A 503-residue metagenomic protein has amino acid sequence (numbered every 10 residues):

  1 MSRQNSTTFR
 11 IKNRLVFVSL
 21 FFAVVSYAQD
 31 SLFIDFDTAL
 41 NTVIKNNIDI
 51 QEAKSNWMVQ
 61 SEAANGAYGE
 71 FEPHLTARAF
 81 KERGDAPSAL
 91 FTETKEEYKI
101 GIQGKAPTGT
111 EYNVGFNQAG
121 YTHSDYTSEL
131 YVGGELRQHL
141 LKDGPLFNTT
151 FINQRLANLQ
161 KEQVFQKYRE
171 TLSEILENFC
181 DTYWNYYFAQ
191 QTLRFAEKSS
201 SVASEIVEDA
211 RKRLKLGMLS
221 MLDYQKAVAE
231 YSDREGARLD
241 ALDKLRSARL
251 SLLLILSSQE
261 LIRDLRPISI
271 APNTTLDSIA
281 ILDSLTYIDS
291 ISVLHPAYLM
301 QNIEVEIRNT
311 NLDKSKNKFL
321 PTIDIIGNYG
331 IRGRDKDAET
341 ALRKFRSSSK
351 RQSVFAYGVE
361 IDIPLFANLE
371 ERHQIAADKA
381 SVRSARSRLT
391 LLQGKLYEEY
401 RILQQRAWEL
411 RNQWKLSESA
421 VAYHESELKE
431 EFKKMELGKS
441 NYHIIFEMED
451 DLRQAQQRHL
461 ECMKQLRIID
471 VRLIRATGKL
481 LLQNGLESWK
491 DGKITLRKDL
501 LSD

Functional and structural regions predicted by a protein language model:
S2-V16: Bacterial N-terminal signal peptides that target proteins for export
V16-V24: Bacterial N-terminal signal peptides
Y27-Q29, L250-P267, T275-I279, R458-D503: Acidic, low-complexity, intrinsically disordered peripheral segments
A28-E97, L141-I152, L156, Y183 (+7 more regions): Bacterial Sec-pathway N-terminal export signals of envelope proteins
I34, F165-S290, R406, L410 (+3 more regions): Periplasmic alpha-helical coiled-coil/stalk elements that build and connect Gram-negative outer-membrane
N41-Q51, S61-P73, K99-Y126, E135-R155 (+7 more regions): A glycine-/polar-enriched beta->alpha junction
E52-A67, T171-A196, E230, A248 (+4 more regions): Amphipathic alpha-helical coiled-coil segments
R78-E135, S269-A280, D313-K314, I326-I363 (+1 more regions): Small/polar, glycine/serine/threonine/aspartate-rich low-complexity segments that form flexible
